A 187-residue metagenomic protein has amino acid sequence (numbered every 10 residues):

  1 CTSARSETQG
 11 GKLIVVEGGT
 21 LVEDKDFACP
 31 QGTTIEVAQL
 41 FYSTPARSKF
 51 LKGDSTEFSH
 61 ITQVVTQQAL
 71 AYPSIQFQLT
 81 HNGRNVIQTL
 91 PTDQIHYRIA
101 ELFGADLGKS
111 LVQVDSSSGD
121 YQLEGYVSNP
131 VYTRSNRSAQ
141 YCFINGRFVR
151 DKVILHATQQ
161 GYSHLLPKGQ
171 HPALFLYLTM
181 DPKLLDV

Functional and structural regions predicted by a protein language model:
C1-D186: N-terminal phosphate-binding caps/lids of nucleotide- and nucleic-acid-binding domains
